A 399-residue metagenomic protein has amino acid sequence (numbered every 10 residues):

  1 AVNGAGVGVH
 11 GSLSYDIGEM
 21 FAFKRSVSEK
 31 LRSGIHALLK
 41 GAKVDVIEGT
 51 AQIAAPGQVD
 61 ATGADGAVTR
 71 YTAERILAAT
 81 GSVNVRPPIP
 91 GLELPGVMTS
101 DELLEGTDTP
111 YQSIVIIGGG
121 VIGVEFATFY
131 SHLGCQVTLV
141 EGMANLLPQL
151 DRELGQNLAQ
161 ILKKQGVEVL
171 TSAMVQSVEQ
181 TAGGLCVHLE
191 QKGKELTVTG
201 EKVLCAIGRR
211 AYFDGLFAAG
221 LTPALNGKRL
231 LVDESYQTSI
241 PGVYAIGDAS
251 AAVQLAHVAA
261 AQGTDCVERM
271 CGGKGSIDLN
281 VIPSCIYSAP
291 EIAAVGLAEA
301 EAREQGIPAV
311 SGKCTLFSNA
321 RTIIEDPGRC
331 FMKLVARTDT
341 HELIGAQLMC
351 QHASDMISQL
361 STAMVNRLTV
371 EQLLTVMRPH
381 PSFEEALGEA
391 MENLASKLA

Functional and structural regions predicted by a protein language model:
A1-Y111, T138, M143-L147, E153-L154 (+5 more regions): Glycine-rich flavin
H10, D45-E48, Q52-A64, L133-E234 (+3 more regions): A Rossmann-like FAD-binding core segment of flavoenzymes
I76, V115, V203-L204: Conserved hydrophobic beta-strands of the Rossmann-like cofactor-binding core in SDR/related NAD(P)H-dependent
T80-Q136, V140, V169, A219-S239: Glycine-rich dinucleotide-binding loop and its adjacent helix/turn
R86-P88, E125, Y130, L147 (+4 more regions): Glycine/Thr-rich phosphate-binding loops of Rossmann-like dinucleotide-binding domains
E93-P110, T197-R269: FAD-site-proximal beta/loop scaffold in flavoenzymes
C271, I282, Y287-A399: Flexible, glycine-rich terminal cap/loop adjacent to redox cofactors in electron-transfer oxidoreductases
